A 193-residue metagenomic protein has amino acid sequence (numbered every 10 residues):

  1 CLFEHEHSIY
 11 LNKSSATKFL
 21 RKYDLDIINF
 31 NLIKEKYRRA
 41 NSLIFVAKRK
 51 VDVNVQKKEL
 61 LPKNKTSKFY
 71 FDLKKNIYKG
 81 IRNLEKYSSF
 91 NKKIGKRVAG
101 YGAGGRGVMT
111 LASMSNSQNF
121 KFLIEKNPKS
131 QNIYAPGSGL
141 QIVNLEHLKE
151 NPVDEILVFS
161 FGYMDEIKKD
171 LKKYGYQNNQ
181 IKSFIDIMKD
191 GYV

Functional and structural regions predicted by a protein language model:
C1-I9, K13-S15, F19: Short, glycine-/aromatic-enriched active-site segment of Class I SAM-dependent methyltransferases
Y10, I27-N29, V46, A99-G100: Structured core elements
R21, L25, V51-D52: Non-catalytic alpha-helical coupling and interface elements of nucleotide-dependent molecular machines and regulators
L25-K36: Conserved S-adenosyl-L-methionine
R38-A40: Short acidic/glycine-enriched loop/turn segments that link adjacent beta-strands
I44-V193: Hydrophobic, well-ordered beta-alpha structural blocks that scaffold small-molecule cofactor pockets
